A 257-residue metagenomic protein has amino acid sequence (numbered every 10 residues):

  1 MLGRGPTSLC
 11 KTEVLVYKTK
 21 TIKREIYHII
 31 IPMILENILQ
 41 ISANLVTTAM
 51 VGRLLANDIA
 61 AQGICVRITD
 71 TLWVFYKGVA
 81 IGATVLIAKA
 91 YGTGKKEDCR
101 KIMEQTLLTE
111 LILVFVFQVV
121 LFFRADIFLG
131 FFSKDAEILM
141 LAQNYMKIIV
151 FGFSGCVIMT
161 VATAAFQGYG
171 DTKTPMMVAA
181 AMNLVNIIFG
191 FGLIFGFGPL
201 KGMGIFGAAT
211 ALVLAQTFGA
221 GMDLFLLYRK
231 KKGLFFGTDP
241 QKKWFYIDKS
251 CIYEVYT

Functional and structural regions predicted by a protein language model:
M1-M33, I87-S154, L200-Y256: Short alpha-helical transmembrane segments in multi-pass integral membrane proteins
K23-S42, V46, I68-F75, F151 (+2 more regions): Residue-level signal for short hydrophobic patches within transmembrane helices of multi-pass membrane transporters
M33, N37, T48-A49, V66 (+7 more regions): Transmembrane alpha-helix boundary and packing residues in multipass membrane permease domains and related
S42-A61, L129-A136, G192-M203, Y256: Helix-terminus/linker motif at the lipid-water interface of multi-pass membrane proteins
T48, I59-V119, C156-P175: Small-residue-rich hydrophobic transmembrane alpha-helices
A56-R67, A142, M146, A209: Small-residue hotspots at the loop-to-helix junctions and early N-terminal turns of transmembrane alpha-helices
T71-V74, N186-G190, A220-L224: Hydrophobic transmembrane alpha-helices of multi-pass small-molecule transporters
E110, A165-G192, F206-A209, V213: Alpha-helical transmembrane segments of multi-pass membrane transporters/permeases
